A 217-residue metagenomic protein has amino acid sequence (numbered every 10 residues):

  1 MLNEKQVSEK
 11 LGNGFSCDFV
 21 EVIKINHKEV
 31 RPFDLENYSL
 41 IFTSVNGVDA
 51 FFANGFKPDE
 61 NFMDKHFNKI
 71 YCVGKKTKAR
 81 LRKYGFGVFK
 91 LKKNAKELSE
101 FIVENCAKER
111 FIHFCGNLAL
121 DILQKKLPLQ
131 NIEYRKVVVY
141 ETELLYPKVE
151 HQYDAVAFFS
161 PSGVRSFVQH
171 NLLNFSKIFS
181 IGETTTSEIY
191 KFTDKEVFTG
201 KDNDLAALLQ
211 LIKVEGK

Functional and structural regions predicted by a protein language model:
M1-K217: Signature of uroporphyrinogen-III synthase
